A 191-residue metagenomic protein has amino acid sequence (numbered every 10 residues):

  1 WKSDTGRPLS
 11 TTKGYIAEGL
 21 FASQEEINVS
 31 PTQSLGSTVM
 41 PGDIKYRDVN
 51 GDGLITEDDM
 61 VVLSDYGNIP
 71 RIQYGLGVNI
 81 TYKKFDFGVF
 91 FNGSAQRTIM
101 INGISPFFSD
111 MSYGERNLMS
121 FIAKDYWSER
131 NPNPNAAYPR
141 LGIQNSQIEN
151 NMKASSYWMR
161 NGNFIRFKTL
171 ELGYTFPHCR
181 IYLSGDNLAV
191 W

Functional and structural regions predicted by a protein language model:
W1-N68, F108, E115-A136, S184: Conserved small-residue
R7-T11, V29, S94-R180, G185-D186: Extracytoplasmic gating/loop element in the C-terminal half of outer-membrane beta-barrel translocons and assembly
S64-D65, G77-N79: Long, compositionally biased low-complexity segments
I72-V78, F85, F167-L172: Hydrophobic, lipid-facing positions within transmembrane beta-strands of outer-membrane proteins
K84-F87, C179: Repeated loop/turn-to-beta-strand initiation elements of outer-membrane beta-barrel proteins
F90-N92: Transmembrane alpha-helix/helix-exit interface in multi-pass inner-membrane proteins
